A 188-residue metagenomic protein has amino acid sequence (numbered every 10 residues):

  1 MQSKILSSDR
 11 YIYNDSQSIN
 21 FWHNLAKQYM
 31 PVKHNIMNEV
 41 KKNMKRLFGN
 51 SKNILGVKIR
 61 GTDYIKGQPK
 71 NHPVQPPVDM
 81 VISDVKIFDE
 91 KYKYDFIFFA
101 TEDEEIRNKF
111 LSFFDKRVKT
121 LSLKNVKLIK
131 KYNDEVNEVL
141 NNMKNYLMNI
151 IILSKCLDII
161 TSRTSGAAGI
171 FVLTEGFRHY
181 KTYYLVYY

Functional and structural regions predicted by a protein language model:
M1-Y94: Secretory-pathway luminal glycosyltransferase catalytic domains
R60-Y64, E102-I106, N125-V126, S165-A167: Short, solvent-exposed loop/turn segments at secondary-structure junctions
K93, D115, K155-L157: Residue-level detector of structured alpha->beta connecting loops
F98-A100: Short internal beta-strands
I106-R117, F171-T174: Short, aromatic/basic amphipathic alpha-helical patches
K116-N125, H179-V186: Short hydrophobic/aromatic-enriched beta-strand-loop microsegments
T120-C156: Donor nucleotide-activated moiety binding/catalytic core segment of transferases that use nucleotide-activated donors
Y146-Y187: A donor-sugar binding/catalytic signature common to diverse glycosyltransferases and related nucleotide-sugar
